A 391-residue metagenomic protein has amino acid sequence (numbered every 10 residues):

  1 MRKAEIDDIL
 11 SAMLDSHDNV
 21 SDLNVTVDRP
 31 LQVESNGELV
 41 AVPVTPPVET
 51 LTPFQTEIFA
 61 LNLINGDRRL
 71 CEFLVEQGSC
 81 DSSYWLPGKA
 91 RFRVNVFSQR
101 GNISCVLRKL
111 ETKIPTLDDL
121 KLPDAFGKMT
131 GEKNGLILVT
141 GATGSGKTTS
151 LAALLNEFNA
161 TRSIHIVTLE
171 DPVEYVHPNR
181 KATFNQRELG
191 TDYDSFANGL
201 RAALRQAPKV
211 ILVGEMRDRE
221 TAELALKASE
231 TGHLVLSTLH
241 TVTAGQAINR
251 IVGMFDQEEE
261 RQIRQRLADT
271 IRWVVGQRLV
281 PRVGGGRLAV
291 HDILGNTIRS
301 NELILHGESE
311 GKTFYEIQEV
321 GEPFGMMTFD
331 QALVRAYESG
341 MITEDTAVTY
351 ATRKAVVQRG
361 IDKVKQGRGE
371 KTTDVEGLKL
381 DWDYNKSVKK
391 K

Functional and structural regions predicted by a protein language model:
M1-K391: Short, flexible helix-loop junctions that flank or precede catalytic/ligand sites
